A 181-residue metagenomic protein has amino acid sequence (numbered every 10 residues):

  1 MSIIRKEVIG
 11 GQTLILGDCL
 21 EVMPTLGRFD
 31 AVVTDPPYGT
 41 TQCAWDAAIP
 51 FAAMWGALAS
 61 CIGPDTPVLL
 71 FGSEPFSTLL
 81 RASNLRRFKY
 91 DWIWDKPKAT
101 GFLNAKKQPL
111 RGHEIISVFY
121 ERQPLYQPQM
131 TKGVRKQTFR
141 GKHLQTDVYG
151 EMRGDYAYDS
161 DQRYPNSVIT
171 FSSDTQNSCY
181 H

Functional and structural regions predicted by a protein language model:
I3-H181: Core catalytic lobe of class I
